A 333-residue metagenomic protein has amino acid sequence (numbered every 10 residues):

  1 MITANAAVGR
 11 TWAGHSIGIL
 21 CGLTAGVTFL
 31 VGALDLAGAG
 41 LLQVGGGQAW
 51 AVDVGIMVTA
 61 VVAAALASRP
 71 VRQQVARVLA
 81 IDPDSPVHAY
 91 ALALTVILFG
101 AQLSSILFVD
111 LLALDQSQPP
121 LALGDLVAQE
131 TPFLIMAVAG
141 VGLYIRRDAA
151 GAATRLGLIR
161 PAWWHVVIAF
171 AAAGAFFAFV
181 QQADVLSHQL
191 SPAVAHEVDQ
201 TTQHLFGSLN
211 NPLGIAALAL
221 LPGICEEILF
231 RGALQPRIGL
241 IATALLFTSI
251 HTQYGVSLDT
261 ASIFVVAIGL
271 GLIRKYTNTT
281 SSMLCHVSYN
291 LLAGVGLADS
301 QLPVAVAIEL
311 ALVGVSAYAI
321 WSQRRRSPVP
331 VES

Functional and structural regions predicted by a protein language model:
M1, G45-V62, A122-I135, F206-L209 (+1 more regions): Alpha-helical transmembrane segments of polytopic membrane proteins
M1-G9, D35, F170, G174-L186 (+1 more regions): Transmembrane helix-loop-helix hairpins at the membrane interface of multi-pass integral membrane proteins
M1-T3, G22-A33, G55-A67, A93-I106 (+3 more regions): Hydrophobic core of alpha-helical transmembrane segments in multi-pass integral membrane proteins
N5-S16, V75-D84, G157-P161, R231: Membrane-interface helix-boundary motifs at transmembrane edges
G9-S16, L36-V54, A113-V127, L297-V304: Membrane-helix interface and helix-disruption motif detector
R10-T24, P86-A91, N278: Membrane-interfacial loop-to-transmembrane alpha-helix junctions, especially the N-terminal start
G45, R77-P132, G142-L221, R324-S333: Juxtamembrane helix-loop-helix connectors linking adjacent transmembrane helices in multi-pass membrane enzymes
A67, I135-D148, L220-Q235: Transmembrane alpha-helical segments in integral membrane proteins
